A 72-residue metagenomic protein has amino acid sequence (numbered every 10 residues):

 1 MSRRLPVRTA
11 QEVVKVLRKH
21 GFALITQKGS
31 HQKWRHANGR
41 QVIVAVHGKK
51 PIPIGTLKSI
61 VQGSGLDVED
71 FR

Functional and structural regions predicted by a protein language model:
M1-R72: Basic nucleic-acid-binding interfaces
